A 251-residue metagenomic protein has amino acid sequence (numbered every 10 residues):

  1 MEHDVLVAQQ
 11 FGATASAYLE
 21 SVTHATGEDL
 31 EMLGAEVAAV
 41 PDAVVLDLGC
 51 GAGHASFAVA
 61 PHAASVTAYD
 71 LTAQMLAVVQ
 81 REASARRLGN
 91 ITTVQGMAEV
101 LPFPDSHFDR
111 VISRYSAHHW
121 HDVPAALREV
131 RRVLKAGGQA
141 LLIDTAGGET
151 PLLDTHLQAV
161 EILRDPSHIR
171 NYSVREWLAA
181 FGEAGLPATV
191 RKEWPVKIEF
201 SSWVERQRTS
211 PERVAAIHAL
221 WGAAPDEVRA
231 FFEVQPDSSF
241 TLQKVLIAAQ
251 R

Functional and structural regions predicted by a protein language model:
M1-V40, H54-A58, V78, S202-E205: Conserved class I S-adenosyl-L-methionine
L46-L48, A52-V100: Class I SAM-dependent methyltransferase SAM/SAH-binding core
A52, P187-R251: Conserved Class I S-adenosyl-L-methionine
E99-R110: A short acidic, Gly/Pro-enriched loop at the edge of an enzyme's catalytic core that lines a small-molecule cofactor
R110-D122: A short SAM/SAH-binding and catalytic strip from SAM-dependent methyltransferases
P124-A136: A short glycine-rich, Lys/Arg-flanked "PGG" loop and its adjoining helix->strand segment in the class I
L141-L163: Conserved class I S-adenosyl-L-methionine
R170-A184: Short alpha-helix
